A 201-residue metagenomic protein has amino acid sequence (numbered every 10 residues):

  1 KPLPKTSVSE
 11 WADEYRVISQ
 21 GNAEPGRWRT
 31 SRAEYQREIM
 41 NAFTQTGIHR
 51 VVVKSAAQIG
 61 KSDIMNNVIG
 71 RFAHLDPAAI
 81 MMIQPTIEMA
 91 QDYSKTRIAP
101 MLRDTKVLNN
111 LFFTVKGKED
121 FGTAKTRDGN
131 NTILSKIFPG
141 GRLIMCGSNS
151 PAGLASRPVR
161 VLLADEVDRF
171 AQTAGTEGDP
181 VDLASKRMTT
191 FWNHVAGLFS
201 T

Functional and structural regions predicted by a protein language model:
K1-T201: Phosphate/NTP-binding elements of NTP-utilizing enzymes
